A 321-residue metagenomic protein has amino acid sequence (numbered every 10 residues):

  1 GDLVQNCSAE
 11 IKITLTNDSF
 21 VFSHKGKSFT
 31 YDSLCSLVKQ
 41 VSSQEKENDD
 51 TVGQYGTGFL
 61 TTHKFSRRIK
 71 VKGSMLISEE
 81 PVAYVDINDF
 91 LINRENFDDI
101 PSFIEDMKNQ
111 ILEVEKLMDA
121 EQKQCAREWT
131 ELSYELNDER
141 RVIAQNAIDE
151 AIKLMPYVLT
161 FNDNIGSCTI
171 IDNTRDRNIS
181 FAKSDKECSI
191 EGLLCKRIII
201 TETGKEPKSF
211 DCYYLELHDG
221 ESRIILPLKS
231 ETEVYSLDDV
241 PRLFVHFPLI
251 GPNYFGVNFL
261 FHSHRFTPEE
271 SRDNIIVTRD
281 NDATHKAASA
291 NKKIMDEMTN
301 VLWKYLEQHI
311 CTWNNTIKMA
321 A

Functional and structural regions predicted by a protein language model:
G1-A9, N17, Y31-V38: Bergerat-fold GHKL ATPase/HATPase_c domain
G1-K12, G58-F65: Conserved ATP-binding N-box helix of the HATPase_c
S8-A9, L15-N17, S66, V71-A321: GHKL/Bergerat-fold ATPase module
V21-P81: Flexible ATP-lid and adjacent glycine-rich G1/G2 motifs of the Bergerat
